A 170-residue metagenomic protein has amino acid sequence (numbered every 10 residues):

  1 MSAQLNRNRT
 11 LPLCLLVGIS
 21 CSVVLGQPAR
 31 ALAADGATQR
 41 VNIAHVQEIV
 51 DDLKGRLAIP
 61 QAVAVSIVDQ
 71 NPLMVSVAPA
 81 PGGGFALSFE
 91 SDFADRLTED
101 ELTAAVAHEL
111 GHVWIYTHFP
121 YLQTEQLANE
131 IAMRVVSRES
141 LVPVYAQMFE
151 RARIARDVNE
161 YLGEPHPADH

Functional and structural regions predicted by a protein language model:
S2-L15: Bacterial N-terminal signal peptides that target proteins for export
P12-V24: Bacterial N-terminal signal peptides
G26, A31-A33: Boundary at the C-terminal end of the N-terminal hydrophobic targeting segment
D35-P81: Auxiliary, metal-adjacent structural segments of Zn-dependent hydrolase domains
H45-Q47, Y121-E164: Short helix/loop segments within enzyme catalytic domains that coordinate or immediately flank catalytic cofactors
D51-A58, I115, A132-S140: Sec-exported extracytoplasmic/periplasmic mature domains
Q70-T98, V113: Active-site scaffold of zinc-dependent metalloenzymes
A104-T117, N129: Active-site recognition of the HExxH zinc-binding catalytic motif
